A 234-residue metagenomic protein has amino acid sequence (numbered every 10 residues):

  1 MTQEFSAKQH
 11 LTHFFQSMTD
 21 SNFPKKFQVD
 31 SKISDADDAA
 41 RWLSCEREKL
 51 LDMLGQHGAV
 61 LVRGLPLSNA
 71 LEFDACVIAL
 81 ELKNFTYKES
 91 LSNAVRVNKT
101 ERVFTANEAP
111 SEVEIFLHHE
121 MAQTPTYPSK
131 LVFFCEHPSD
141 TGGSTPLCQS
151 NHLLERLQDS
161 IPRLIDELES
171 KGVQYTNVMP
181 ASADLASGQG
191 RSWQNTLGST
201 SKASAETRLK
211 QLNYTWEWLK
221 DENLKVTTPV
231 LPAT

Functional and structural regions predicted by a protein language model:
T2-T234: Non-heme Fe(II) oxygenase catalytic core, chiefly the N-lobe of the double-stranded beta-helix
